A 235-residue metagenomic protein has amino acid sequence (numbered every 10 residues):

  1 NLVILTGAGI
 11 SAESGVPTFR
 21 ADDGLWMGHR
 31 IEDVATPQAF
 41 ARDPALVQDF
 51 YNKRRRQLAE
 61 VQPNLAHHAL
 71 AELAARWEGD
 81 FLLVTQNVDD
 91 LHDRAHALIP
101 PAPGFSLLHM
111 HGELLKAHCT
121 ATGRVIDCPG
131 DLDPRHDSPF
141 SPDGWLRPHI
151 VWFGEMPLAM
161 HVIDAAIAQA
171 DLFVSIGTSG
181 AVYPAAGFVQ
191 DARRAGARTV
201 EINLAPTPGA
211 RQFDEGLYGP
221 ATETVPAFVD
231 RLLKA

Functional and structural regions predicted by a protein language model:
N1-A235: Conserved catalytic core of sirtuin-type NAD+-dependent deacylases
